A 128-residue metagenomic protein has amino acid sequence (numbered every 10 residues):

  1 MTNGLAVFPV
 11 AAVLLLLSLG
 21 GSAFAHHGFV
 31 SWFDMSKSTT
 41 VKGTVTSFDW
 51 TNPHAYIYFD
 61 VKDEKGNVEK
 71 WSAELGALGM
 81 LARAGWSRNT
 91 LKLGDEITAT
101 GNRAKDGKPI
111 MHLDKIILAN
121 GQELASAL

Functional and structural regions predicted by a protein language model:
P9-S22: Bacterial N-terminal signal peptides
A23-T39: Short boundary/loop segments of OB/S1/cold-shock single-stranded nucleic-acid-binding domains
V41-V45: Conserved hydrophobic positions within beta-strands
T51-K62: Short aromatic-glycine-enriched beta-strand elements
L75-R83: Short, structured beta-strand/loop micro-motifs enriched in basic residues and often containing a Trp
R83-T98: Short nucleic-acid-contacting surface segments enriched for D/E, G, S/T with interspersed K/R
A104-A127: OB-fold/S1-family single-stranded nucleic acid-binding modules
